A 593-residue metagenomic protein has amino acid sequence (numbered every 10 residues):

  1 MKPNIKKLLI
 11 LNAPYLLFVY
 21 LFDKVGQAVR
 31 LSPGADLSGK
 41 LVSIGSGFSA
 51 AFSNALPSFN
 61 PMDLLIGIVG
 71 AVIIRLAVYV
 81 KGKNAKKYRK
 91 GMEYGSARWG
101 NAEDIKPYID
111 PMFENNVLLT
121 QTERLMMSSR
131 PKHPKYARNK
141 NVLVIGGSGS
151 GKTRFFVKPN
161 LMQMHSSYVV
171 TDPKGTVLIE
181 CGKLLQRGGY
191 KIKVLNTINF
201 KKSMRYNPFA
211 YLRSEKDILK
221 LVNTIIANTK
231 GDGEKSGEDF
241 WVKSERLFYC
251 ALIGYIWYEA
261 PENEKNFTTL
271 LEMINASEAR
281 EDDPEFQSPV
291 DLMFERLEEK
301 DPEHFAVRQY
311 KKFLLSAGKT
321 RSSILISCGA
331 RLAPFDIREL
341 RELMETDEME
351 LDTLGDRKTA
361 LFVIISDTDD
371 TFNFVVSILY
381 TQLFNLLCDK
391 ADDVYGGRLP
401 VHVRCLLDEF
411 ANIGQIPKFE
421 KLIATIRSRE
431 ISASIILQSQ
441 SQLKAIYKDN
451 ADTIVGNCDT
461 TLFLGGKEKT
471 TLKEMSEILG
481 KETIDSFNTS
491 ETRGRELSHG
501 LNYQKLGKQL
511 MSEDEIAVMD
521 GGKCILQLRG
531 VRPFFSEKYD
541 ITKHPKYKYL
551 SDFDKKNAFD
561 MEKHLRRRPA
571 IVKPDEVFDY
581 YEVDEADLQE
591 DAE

Functional and structural regions predicted by a protein language model:
M1-S150, R154-V157, K481, T492 (+1 more regions): Basic- and hydrophobic-enriched, low-structure N-terminal and domain-boundary segments that flank ATP-binding catalytic
F22, R138-I431, I446, A451 (+5 more regions): P-loop NTPase motor domains
Q438-Q442: Conserved H-loop
D449-I478, D485: Conserved P-loop NTPase catalytic core
T470-T471, T483-G500: Acidic, glycine-rich loop-and-strand cores that form catalytic or ligand-binding grooves in diverse globular domains
N502-L510: C-terminal structured "cap/appendage" subdomains that terminate the fold
